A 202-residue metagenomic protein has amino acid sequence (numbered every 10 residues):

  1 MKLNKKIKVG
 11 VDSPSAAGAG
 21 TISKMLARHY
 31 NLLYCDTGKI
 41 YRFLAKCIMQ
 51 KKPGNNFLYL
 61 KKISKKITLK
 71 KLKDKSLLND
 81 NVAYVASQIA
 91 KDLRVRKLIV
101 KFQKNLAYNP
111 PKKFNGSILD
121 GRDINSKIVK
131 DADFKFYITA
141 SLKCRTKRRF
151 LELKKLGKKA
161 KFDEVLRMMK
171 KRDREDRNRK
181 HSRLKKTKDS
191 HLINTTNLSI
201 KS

Functional and structural regions predicted by a protein language model:
M1-K6: Phosphate-binding P-loop
V9-V11: Hydrophobic anchor at the beta1->P-loop junction of P-loop NTPases
A16: Walker A (P-loop) phosphate-binding loop of P-loop NTPases
A19-T21: Walker A/P-loop
A27-T37, Q50-G54: Post-Walker A helix-loop "phosphate-sensing" segment adjacent to the P-loop in P-loop NTPases
I40-N115, D123-S126, K143-K147, L151-K155 (+3 more regions): ATP-dependent small-molecule kinase phosphotransfer cores that center on conserved nucleotide phosphate-binding segments
D133, K185-K201: Phosphate-binding beta-loop-alpha motif at adenosine-nucleotide cofactor sites
